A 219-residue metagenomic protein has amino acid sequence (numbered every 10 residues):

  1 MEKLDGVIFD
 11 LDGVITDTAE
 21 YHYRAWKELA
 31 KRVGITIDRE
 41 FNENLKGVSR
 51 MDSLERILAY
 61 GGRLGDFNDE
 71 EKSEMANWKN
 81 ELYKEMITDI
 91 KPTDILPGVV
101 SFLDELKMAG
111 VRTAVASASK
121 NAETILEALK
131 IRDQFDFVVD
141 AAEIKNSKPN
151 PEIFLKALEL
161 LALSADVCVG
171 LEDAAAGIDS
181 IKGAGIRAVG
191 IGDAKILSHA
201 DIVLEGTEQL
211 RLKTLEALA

Functional and structural regions predicted by a protein language model:
M1-D5, V100, D104-E105, S119-A219: Asp-based, Mg2+/Mn2+-dependent phosphohydrolase catalytic module
M1-E43: Active-site neighborhood of HAD-like aspartate-dependent phosphohydrolases
K3, E85-V115: Short, acidic loop-to-helix structural element flanking the phosphoryl-transfer center in phosphate-processing enzymes
I15, I95, V115, N146 (+1 more regions): Conserved SAM-binding loop
H22, K46-R50, M75-Y83: Hydrophobic/aromatic residues within well-ordered alpha-helical segments
L29-A30, M51-F67, I125, L158: Helix-loop "lid/cap" segments that line or gate small-molecule binding pockets
T36, R112, R187: Residue-level detector of anion-binding/catalytic polar loops
A59-P97: Metal-dependent phosphoesterase signature
